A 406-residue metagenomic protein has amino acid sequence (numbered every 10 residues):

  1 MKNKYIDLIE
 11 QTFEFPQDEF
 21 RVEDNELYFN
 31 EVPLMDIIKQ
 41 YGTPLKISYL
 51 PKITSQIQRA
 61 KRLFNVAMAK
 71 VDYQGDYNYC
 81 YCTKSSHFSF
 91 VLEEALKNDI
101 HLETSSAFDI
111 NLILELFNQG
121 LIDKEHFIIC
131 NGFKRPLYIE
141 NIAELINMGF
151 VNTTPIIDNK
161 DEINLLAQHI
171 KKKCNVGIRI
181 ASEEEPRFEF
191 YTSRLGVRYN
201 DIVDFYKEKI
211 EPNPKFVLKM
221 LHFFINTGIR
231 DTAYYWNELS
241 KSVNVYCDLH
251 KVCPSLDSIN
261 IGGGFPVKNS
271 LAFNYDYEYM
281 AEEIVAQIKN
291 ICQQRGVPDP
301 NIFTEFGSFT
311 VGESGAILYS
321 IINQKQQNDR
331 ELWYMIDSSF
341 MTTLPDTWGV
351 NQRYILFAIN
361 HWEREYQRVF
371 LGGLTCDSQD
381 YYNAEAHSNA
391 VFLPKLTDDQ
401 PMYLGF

Functional and structural regions predicted by a protein language model:
M1-C174, I178, D204-K207, E211-V217 (+1 more regions): A charged N-terminal "starter" segment
M1-E10, H169-K171, S182-R330: Active-site loop/helix belt of alpha/beta enzymes
D18, T43-L45, S193-L195, T227 (+2 more regions): Flexible, active-site-adjacent loop/turn segments at secondary-structure boundaries
I53, K84, S106, I178 (+5 more regions): Conserved, mostly hydrophobic/aromatic
S85-H87, F108-D109, G132-P136, N159-D161 (+6 more regions): Active-site-proximal loop/turn and secondary-structure-junction residues that shape catalytic pockets, frequently
S89-V91, L112-I113, L165-L166, N269 (+3 more regions): Short helix/loop capping segments that flank catalytic or ligand/cofactor-binding pockets
L102-E103, I128, P155, L221 (+3 more regions): Hydrophobic residues within beta-strands of alpha/beta enzymes
E283, K289-Q293, V297-F406: Charged (often Lys/Glu-rich) extended helix/loop segments that serve as interaction or gating elements
